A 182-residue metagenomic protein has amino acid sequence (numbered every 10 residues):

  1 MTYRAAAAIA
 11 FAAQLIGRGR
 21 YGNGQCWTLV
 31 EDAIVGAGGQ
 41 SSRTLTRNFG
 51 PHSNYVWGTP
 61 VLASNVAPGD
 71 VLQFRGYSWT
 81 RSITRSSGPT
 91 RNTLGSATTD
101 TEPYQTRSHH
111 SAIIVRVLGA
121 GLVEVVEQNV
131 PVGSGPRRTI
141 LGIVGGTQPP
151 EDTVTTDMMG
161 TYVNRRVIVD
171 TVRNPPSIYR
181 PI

Functional and structural regions predicted by a protein language model:
M1-T44, S82-T93: N-terminal capping segments
T2-R4, S41, L62, A67 (+3 more regions): Serine/threonine-rich low-complexity intrinsically disordered regions
N23, S53, R75, V154-M158 (+1 more regions): Acidic, low-complexity intrinsically disordered regions
Q25, Q40-P51, I140, D157-M158: Secondary-structure junction/capping motif
S42-V132: ...with weaker cross-activation on analogous glycine-rich loops/strands in unrelated enzymes
V117-L118, V123-I182: Active-site or metal-binding loop neighborhoods of secreted/extracellular toxin and effector enzymes
